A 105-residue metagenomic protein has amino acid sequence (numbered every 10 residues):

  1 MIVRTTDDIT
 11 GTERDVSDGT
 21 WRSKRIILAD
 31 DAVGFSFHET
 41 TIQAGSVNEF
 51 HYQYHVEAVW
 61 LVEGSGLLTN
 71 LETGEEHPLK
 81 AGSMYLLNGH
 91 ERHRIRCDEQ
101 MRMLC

Functional and structural regions predicted by a protein language model:
M1-F35: A short, N-terminal "cap"/entry segment at the start of jelly-roll beta-barrel domains of the cupin/DSBH fold
G11-E13, S23, F37, S65 (+2 more regions): Short, acidic/polar N-cap/turn motifs at the starts of alpha helices
W21-S23, S36-Q53, G89: Conserved short histidine dyad/triad with adjacent acidic residue
I27, Q43, V62, K80 (+2 more regions): Residue-level detector of conserved, well-ordered beta-strand and adjacent loop positions that form binding/recognition
G34-S36, H55, Q100: A structure-centric signal for secondary-structure junctions around beta-strands
F37-T41, A58, E76-P78, M84-L86 (+1 more regions): Conserved hydrophobic/aromatic beta-strand scaffold that supports enzyme active sites
V47, Y52-Q53, A58-A81, E91: A short beta-strand-loop-beta hairpin characteristic of the jelly-roll/cupin
K80-S83, G89-C105: Ligand-binding loop in jelly-roll beta-barrel domains
